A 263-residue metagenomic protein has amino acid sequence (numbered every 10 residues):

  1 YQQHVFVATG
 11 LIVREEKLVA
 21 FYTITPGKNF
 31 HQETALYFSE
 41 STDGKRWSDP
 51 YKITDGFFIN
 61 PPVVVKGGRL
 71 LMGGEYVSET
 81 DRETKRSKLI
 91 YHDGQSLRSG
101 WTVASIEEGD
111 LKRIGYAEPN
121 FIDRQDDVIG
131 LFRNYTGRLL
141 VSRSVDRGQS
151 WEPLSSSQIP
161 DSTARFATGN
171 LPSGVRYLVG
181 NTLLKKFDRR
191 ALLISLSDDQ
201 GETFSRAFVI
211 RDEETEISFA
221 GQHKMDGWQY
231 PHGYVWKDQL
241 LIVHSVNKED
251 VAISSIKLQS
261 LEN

Functional and structural regions predicted by a protein language model:
Y1-N263: Asp-box/BNR beta-propeller blade signature and adjacent active/binding-site loops in extracellular glycan-interacting
